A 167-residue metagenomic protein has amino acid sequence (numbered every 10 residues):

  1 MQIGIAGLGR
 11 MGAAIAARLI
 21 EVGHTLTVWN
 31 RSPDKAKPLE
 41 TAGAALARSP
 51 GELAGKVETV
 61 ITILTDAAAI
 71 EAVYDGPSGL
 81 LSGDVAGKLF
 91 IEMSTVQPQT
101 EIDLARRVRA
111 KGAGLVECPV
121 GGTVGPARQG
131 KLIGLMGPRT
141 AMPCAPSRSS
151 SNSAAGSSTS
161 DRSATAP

Functional and structural regions predicted by a protein language model:
M1-T59, K88, M93, V124: NAD(P)+-binding Rossmann beta1-loop-alpha1 motif at the extreme N-terminus of oxidoreductases
G7, K35-P38, A69-A72, E92 (+4 more regions): Residue-level recognition of specific faces of alpha-helices
A13, K37, A68-A72, I102 (+1 more regions): Alpha-helical elements of the RecA-like P-loop NTPase motor core of helicases
R31-S32, D66, R139: Residues in the short beta-alpha loop(s) of Rossmann-like NAD(P)-binding domains
T41-A44, I61-I63, V108, G130-G134: Short low-complexity, flexible loop/linker segments enriched in glycine and/or proline with clustered acidic
P50-G114: Rossmann-fold NAD(P) dinucleotide-binding segment
T95-P167: Rossmann-fold dinucleotide-binding core
